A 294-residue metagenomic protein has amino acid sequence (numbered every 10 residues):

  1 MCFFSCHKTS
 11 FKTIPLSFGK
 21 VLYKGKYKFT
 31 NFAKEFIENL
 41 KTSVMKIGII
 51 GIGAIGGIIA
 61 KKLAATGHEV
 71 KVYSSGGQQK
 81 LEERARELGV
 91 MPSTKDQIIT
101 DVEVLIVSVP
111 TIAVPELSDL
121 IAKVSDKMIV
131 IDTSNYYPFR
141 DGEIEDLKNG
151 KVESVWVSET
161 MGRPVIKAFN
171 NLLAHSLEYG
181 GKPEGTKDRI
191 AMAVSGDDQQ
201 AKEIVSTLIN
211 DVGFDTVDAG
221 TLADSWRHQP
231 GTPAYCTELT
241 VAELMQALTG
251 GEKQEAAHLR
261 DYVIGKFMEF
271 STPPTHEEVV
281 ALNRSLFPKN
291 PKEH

Functional and structural regions predicted by a protein language model:
K24-V44: Short, Lys/Arg-enriched N-terminal segments with co-localized hydrophobic residues within the first ~10-30 amino acids
T42-E87: NAD(P)+-binding Rossmann beta1-loop-alpha1 motif at the extreme N-terminus of oxidoreductases
G89-V90, K95-I129, N135-F139: Rossmann-like NAD(P)-binding element
I121-K127, M161, E184-T186: Short, conserved loop/helix-junction motifs that constitute active-site signature segments in enzyme catalytic cores
S134-K167, N171-L173: Rossmann-fold NAD(P)-binding glycine/threonine-rich loop
E143-G150, V155, Y179-Q200: Short beta-strand and adjoining strand-loop segment in the mid-core of the Rossmann-like NAD(P)-dependent dehydrogenase
R189-H294: Active-site-lining helix/loop region of Rossmann-like oxidoreductase modules
